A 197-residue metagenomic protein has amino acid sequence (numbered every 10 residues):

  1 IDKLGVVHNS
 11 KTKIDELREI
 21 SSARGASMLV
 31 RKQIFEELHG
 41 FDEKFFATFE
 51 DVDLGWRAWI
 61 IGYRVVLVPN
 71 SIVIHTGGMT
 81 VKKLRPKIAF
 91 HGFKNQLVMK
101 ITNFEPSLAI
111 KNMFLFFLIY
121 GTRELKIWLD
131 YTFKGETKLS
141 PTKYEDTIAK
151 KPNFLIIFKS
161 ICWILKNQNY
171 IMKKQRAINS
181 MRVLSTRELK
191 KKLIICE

Functional and structural regions predicted by a protein language model:
I1-A47, V52, I61: Acidic/His-rich active-site region of diverse nucleotide-sugar glycosyltransferases
K3-L4, A109-N112, M172-K174: Short, hydrophobic secondary-structure boundary micro-motifs
N9-I20, L29, L155-F158, C162 (+1 more regions): Glycine-rich phosphate/pyrophosphate-binding loop and adjacent beta-alpha nucleotide/cofactor-binding cores
R24, W56, P69: A cytosolic small-molecule/anion-sensing beta-strand core signal
D53-R57, V73: Short active-site alpha-helical segment characteristic of glycosyltransferases and processive polysaccharide synthases
I61-N169: Active-site-adjacent helix/loop segment of glycosyltransferases that harbors family-specific signature motifs
